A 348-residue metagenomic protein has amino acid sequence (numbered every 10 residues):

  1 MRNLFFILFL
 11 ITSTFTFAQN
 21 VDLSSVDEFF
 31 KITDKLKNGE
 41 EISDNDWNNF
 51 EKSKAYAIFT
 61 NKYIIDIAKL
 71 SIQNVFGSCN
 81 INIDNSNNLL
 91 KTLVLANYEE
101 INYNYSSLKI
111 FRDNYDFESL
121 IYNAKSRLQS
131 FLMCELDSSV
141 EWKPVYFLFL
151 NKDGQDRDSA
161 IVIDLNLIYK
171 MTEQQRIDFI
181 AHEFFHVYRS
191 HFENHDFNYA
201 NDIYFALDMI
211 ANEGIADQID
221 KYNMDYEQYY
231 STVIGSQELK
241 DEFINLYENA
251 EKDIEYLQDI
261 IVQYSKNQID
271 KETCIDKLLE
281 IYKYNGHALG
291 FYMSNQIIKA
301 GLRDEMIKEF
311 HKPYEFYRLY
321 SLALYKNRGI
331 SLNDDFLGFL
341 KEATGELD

Functional and structural regions predicted by a protein language model:
M1-V21: Bacterial Sec-dependent N-terminal signal peptides
F15-F17, N74, Q175-R176: Compositionally biased non-globular segments, especially hydrophobic aliphatic-rich helices of signal peptides
Q19-A124, F131-S139: Non-catalytic architectural context of zinc metalloproteases
N20-N49, F192-N194, N198-Y256, K326-L337: Post-HExxH zinc-binding segment in Zn-dependent metallohydrolases
E28-E40, N49-A57, F131, V187 (+6 more regions): Structured segments of extracytoplasmic/periplasmic soluble domains in secreted or envelope-associated proteins
N82-L239: Acidic/His-rich structured neighborhood in mature extracellular/periplasmic domains
L239-D348: Pan-zinc metallopeptidase signature
